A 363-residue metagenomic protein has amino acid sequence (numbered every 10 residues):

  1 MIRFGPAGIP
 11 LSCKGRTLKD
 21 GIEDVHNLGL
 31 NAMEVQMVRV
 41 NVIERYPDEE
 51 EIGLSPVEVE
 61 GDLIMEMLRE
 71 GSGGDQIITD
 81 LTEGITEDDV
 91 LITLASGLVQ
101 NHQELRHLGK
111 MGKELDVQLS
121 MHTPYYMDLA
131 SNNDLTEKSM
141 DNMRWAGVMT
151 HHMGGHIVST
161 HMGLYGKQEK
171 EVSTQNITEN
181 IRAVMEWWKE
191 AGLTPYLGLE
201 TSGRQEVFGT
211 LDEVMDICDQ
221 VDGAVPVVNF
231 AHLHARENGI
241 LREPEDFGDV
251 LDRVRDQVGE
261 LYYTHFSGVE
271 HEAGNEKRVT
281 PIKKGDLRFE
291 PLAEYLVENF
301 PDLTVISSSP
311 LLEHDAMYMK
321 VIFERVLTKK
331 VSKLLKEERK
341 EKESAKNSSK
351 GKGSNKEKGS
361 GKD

Functional and structural regions predicted by a protein language model:
M1-M121, L129, D134-M140, R144 (+3 more regions): N-terminal pre-domain/capping segments
I2-G8, N31-V35, L119-T123, V158-T160 (+4 more regions): Hydrophobic faces of well-ordered beta-strands that scaffold small-molecule active sites in alpha/beta enzyme cores
A7-C13, Q36-V40, P124-D128, G163-Y165 (+4 more regions): Active-site beta-loop-alpha junctions enriched in small/polar residues
S12, E171, F208-D212, V227 (+1 more regions): Gly/Pro-rich active-site loop or hairpin
I22, H102-G109, M143-G147, T178-M185 (+5 more regions): Generic structural signal for well-ordered alpha-helices, preferentially at hydrophobic/aromatic core positions
K113-E114, M121-V228: Active-site acidic/histidine proton-transfer and metal-coordination neighborhood in alpha/beta enzyme cores
W187-T194, V221-G223, Q257-G259, E298-N299 (+1 more regions): Short helix-capping segments at alpha-helix termini
A293-D363: C-terminal accessory extensions appended to soluble enzyme cores
